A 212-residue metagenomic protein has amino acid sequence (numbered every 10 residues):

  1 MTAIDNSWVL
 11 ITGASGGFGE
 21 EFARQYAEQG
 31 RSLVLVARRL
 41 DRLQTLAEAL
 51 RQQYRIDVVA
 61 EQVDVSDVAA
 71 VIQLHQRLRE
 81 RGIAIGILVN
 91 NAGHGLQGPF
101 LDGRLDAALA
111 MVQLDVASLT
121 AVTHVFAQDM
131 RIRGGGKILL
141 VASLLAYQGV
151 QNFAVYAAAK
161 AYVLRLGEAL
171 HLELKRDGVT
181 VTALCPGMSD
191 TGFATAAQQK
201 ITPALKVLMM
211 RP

Functional and structural regions predicted by a protein language model:
W8, S15-G16: Conserved glycine-rich cofactor-binding loop
Q29-L46: Conserved glycine-rich Rossmann-like NAD(P)H-binding loop of the short-chain dehydrogenase/reductase
L40-D41, Q62-Q73, L105: The beta1-alpha1 cofactor-binding region of Rossmann-like NAD(H)/NADP(H)-dependent oxidoreductases
P99-V112: Substrate-binding pocket helix/loop in short-chain dehydrogenase/reductase
T123, A159: Active-site helix of classical SDR
S143: Residue(s) in the substrate-gating loop at a strand-loop-helix junction that position the organic substrate next
H171-P212: SDR active-site lid
